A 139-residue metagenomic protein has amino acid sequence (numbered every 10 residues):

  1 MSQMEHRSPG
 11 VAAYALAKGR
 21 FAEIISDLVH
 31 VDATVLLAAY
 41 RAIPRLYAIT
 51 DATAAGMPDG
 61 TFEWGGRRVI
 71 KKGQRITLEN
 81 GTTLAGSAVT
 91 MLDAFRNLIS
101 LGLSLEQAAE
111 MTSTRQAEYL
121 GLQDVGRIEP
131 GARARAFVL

Functional and structural regions predicted by a protein language model:
M1-T112, Y119-Q123: Active-site-adjacent C-terminal substructures of enzyme catalytic domains
T112-S113, A132: A general structural motif at alpha-helix termini
E118, D124-L139: C-terminal cap of metal-dependent C-N hydrolases
